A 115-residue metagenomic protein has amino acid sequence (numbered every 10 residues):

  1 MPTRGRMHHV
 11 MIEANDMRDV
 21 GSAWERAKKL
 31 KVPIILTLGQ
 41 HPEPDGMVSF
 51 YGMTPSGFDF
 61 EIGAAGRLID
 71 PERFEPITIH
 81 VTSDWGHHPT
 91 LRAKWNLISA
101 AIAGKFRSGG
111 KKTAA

Functional and structural regions predicted by a protein language model:
G5, M11-D59, A64-A115: Vicinal oxygen chelate
